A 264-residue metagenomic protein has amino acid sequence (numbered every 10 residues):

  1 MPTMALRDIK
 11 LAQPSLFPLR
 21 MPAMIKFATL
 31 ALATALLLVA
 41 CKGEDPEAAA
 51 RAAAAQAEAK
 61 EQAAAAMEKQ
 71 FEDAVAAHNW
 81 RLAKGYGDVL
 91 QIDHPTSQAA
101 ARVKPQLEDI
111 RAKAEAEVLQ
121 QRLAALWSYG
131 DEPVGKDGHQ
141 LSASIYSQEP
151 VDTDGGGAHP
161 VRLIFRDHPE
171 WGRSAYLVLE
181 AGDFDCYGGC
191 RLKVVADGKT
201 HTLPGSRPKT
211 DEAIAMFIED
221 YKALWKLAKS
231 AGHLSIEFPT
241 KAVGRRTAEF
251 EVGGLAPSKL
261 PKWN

Functional and structural regions predicted by a protein language model:
P2-T3, R7-A23: Short, Lys/Arg-enriched N-terminal segments with co-localized hydrophobic residues within the first ~10-30 amino acids
M21-A31: Bacterial N-terminal signal peptides that target proteins for export
L38-A40: C-terminal motif of bacterial Sec signal peptides marking the signal peptidase cleavage site
G43-I92, A99-N264: A generic "folded-domain core" signal
